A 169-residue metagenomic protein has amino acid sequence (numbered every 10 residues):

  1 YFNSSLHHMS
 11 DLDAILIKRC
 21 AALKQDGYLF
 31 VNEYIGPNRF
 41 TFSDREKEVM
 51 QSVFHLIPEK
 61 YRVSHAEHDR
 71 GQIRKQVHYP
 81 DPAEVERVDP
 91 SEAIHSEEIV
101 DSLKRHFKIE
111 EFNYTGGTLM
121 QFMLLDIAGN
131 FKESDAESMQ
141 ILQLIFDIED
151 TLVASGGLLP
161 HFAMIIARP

Functional and structural regions predicted by a protein language model:
Y1-D13: A short SAM/SAH-binding and catalytic strip from SAM-dependent methyltransferases
L6, G36-P37, T115-M120: Short, solvent-exposed loop/turn segments at secondary-structure junctions
S10, K24, K104, K108: Short conserved AdoMet
D13-Y28: A short glycine-rich, Lys/Arg-flanked "PGG" loop and its adjoining helix->strand segment in the class I
Y28-G71: Conserved class I S-adenosyl-L-methionine
Y61-F131: Substrate-binding/catalytic lobe of Class I Rossmann-like enzymes that use SAM or dcSAM, i.e., the mid-to-C-terminal
R105-P169: C-terminal lobe and adjacent flexible extensions of AdoMet/dcAdoMet transferase-like proteins
